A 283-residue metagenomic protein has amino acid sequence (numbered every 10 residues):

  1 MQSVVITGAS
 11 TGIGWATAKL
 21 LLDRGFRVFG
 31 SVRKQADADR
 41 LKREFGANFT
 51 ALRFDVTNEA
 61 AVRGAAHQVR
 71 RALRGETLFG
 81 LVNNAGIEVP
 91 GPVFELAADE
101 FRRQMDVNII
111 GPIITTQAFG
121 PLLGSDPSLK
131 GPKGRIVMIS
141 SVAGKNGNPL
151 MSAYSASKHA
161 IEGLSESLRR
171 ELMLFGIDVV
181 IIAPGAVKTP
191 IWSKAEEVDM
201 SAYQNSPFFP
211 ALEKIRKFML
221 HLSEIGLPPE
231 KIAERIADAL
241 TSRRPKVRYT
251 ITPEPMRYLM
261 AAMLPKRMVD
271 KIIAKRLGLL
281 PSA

Functional and structural regions predicted by a protein language model:
S10-T11: Conserved glycine-rich cofactor-binding loop
F54-H67, A98: The beta1-alpha1 cofactor-binding region of Rossmann-like NAD(H)/NADP(H)-dependent oxidoreductases
P92-V93, E100-R102: Substrate-binding pocket helix/loop in short-chain dehydrogenase/reductase
F94, N146-S152: Active-site loop immediately N-terminal to the catalytic Tyr-X3-Lys motif of short-chain dehydrogenase/reductase
T116, S157-A160: Active-site helix of classical SDR
S141: Residue(s) in the substrate-gating loop at a strand-loop-helix junction that position the organic substrate next
M173-S223: C-terminal beta-strand-loop-alpha-helix "lid" module of Rossmann-like NAD(P)-dependent dehydrogenases
